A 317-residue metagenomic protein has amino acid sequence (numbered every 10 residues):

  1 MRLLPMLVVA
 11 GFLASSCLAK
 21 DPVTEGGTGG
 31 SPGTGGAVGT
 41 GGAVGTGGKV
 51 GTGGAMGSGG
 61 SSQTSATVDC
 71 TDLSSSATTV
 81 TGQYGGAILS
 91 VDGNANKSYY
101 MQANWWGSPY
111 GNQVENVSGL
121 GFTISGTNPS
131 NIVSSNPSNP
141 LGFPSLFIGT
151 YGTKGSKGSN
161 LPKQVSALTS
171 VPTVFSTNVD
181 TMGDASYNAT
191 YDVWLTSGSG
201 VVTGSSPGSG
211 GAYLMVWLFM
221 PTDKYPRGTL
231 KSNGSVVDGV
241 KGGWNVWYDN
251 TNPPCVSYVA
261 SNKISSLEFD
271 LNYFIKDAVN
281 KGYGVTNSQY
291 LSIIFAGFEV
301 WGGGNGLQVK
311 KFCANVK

Functional and structural regions predicted by a protein language model:
R2-V8: Sec-dependent signal peptide recognition, specifically the positively charged N-region followed immediately by
F12-T67: Ser/Thr-rich, Pro/Gly/Ala-heavy low-complexity intrinsically disordered linkers and tails of secreted extracellular
L18, D69-T71, V256, A314: Sequence contexts marking disulfide-bonded cysteines in secreted/extracellular proteins
A66-P137: Solvent-exposed N-terminal domain segments of exported/luminal and surface proteins
F122-I124, V171-T177, Y191-V193, Y290-V300: Short, hydrophobic/proline-enriched secondary-structure or compact coil segments at domain edges
P137-K231: Extracellular-facing segments of soluble proteins and assemblies that are Gly/Ser/Thr-biased and enriched in aromatics
S197-N272: Short helix-loop boundary/capping segments
P254-K317: Long, compositionally biased interface segments
